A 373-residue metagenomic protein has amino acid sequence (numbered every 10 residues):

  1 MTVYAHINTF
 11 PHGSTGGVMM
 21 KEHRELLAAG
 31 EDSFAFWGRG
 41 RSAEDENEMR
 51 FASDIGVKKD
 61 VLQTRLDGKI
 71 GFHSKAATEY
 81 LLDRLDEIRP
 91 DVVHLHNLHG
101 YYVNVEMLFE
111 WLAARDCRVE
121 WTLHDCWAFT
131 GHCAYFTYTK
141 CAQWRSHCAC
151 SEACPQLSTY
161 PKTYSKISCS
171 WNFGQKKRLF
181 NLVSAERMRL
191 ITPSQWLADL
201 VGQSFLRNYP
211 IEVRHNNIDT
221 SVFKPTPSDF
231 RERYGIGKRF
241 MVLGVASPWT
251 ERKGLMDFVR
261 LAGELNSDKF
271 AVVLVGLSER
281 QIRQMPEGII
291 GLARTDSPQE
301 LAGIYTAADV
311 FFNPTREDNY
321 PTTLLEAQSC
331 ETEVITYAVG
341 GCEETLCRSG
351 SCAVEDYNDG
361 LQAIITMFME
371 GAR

Functional and structural regions predicted by a protein language model:
A114, W127, W144-L190, A198-D199 (+1 more regions): Membrane-proximal helix-turn-helix segments that form the acceptor-binding/catalytic region of lipid-linked
I191, G235-K253, V259-A262: Conserved donor-binding/catalytic core segment of Leloir-type glycosyltransferases
D199-G202, I218-R233, I282-R283: Acidic anion/phosphate-binding donor-loop and adjacent secondary structure in glycosyltransferase catalytic cores
E279-Q299: Nucleotide-activated donor-binding/catalytic signature segment of Leloir-type glycosyltransferases, i.e., the conserved
G303-A308: Short alpha-helical donor nucleotide-sugar binding micro-motif in glycosyltransferases
R316: Aromatic "clamp/platform" in nucleotide-sugar-dependent glycosyltransferases that forms part of the donor/acceptor
E333-T336: Short hydrophobic beta-strand element within catalytic cores of glycosyltransferases and related nucleotide-activated
E343-T366: Change "using UDP/GDP/dTDP sugars" to "using nucleotide sugars
